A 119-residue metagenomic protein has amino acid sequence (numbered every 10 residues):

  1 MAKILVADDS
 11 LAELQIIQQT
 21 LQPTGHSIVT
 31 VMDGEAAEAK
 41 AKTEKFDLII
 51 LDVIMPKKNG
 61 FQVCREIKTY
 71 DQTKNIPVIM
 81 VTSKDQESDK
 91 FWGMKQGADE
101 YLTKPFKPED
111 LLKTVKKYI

Functional and structural regions predicted by a protein language model:
L14, P56-K57, K74, Q86 (+1 more regions): The feature encodes the CheY-like receiver
Q15-P23: Charged docking surfaces used in two-component/phosphorelay signaling
G25-M32, K40: Short hydrophobic/Thr-rich beta-strand motif most characteristic of the beta2 strand and flanking loop of CheY-like
E44-I50: Active-site beta3 strand of CheY-like receiver
F106-V115: C-terminal output helix
